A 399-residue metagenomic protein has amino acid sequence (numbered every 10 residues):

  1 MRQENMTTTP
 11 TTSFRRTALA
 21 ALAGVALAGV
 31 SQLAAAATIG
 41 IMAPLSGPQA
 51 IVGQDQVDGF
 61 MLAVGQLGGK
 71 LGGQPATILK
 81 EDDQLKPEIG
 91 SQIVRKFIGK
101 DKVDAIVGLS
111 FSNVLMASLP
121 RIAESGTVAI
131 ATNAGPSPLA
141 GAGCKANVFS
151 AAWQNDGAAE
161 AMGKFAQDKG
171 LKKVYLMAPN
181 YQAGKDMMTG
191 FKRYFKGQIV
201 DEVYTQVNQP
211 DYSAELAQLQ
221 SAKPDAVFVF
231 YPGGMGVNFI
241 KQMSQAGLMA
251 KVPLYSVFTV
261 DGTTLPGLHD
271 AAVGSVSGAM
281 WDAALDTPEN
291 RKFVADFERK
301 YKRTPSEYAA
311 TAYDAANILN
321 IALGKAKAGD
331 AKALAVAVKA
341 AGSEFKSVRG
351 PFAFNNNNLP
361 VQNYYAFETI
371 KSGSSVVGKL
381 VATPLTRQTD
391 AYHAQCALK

Functional and structural regions predicted by a protein language model:
R2-P10, F14-A23, A35-K399: Extracytosolic ligand-binding ectodomains
A26: Extended interaction regions within the primary functional domain
G29-S31: N-terminal signal peptide c-region/cleavage motif recognized by signal peptidases
